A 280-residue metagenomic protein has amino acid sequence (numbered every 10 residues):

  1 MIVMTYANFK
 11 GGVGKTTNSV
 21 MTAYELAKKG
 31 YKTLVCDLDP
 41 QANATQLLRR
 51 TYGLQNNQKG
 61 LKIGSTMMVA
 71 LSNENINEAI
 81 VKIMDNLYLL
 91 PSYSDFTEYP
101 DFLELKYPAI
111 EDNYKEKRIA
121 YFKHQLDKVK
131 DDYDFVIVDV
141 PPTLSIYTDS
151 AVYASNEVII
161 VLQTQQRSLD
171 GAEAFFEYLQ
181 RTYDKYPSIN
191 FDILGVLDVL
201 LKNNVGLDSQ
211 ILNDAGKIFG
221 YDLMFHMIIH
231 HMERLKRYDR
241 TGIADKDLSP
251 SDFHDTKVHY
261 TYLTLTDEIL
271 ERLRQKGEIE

Functional and structural regions predicted by a protein language model:
M1-E280: P-loop NTP-binding core
